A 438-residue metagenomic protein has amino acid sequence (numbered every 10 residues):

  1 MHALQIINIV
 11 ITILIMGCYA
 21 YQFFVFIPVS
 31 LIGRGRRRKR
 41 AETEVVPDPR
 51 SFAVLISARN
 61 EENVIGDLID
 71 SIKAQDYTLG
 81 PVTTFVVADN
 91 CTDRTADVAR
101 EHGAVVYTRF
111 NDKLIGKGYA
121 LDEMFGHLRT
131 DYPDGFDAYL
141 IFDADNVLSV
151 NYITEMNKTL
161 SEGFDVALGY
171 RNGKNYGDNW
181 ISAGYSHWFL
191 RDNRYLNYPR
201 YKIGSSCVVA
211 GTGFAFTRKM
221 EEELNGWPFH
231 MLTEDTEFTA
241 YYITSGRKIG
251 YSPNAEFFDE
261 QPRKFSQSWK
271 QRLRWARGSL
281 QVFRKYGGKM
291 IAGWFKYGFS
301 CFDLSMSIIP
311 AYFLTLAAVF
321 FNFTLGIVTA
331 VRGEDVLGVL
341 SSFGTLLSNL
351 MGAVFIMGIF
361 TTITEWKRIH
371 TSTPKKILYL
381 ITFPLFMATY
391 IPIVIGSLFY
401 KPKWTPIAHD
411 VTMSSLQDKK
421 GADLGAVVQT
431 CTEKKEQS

Functional and structural regions predicted by a protein language model:
M1-S71: N-proximal low-complexity "stem/linker" segments adjacent to membrane-targeting elements
I27-P47, G288-L304, V328-S438: Juxtamembrane C-terminal module of membrane proteins
R50-A53, T83, E237: Cell-envelope/extracellular polymer assembly enzymes that use nucleotide-activated donors
G66, D93-R100, T108, N151: Acidic helix N-cap motif at the loop->helix transition within catalytic regions of sugar-transfer enzymes
D70-P81: Short, acidic, metal-binding catalytic loop of nucleotide-sugar glycosyltransferases
A88-A96, N111-K113, V147: A conserved acidic beta->alpha catalytic loop
R94, F142-T159: Acidic donor-binding/catalytic loop of UDP-sugar-dependent glycosyltransferases, especially processive GT2
F110, L114-Y132, N151-L232, L273-A276 (+2 more regions): Long helical/loop segments within the catalytic core of UDP-sugar-dependent glycosyltransferases, especially the large
